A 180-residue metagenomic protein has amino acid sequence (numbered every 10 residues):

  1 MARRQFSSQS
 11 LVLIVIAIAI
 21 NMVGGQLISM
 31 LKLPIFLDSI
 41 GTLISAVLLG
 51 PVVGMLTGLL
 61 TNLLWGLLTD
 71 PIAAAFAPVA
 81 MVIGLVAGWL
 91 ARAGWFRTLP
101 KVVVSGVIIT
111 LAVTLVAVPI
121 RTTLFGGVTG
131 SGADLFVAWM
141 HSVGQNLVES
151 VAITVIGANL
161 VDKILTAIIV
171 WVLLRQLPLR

Functional and structural regions predicted by a protein language model:
M1-L48, V52-L63: Hydrophobic transmembrane alpha-helices
R3-F6, R92-K101, R180: Membrane-interface helix-boundary motifs at transmembrane edges
R4, G25, D70-P71, E149 (+1 more regions): Short amphipathic alpha-helical segments at helix-loop
V15-A19, I40, I44, M55 (+10 more regions): Residue-level signature of the transmembrane alpha-helical core of multi-pass small-molecule transporters
M22-L37, L59-P100, F125: Interfacial aromatic-anchored transmembrane helix boundaries in multi-pass membrane proteins
M30-K32, A73-A75, T98-R180: Membrane-embedded alpha-helical hairpins and interfacial helices in multi-pass inner-membrane proteins
L43, N62, G84-G88, V118 (+2 more regions): Transmembrane alpha-helix boundary and packing residues in multipass membrane permease domains and related
